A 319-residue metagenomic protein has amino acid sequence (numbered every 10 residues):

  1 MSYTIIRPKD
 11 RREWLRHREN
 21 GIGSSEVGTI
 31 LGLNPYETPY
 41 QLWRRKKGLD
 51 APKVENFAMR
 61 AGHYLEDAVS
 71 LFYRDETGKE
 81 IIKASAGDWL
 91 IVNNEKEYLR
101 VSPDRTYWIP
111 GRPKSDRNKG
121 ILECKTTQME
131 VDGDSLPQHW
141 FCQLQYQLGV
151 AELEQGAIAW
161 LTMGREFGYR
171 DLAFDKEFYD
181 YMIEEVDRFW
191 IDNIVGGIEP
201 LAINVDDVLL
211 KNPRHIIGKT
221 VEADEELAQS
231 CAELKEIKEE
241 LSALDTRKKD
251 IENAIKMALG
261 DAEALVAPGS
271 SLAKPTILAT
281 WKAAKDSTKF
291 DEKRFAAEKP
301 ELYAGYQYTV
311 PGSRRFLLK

Functional and structural regions predicted by a protein language model:
M1-I121: Metal-dependent nuclease catalytic cores that hydrolyze phosphodiester bonds in DNA/RNA, characterized by
M59-R60, D75-P103, Y107-I194: Nucleic-acid nuclease catalytic cores
A61-V69, F178, A243, R247: Short amphipathic alpha-helical segments
L71, Q145, K235: Short alpha-helical basic/polar micro-motif
E95-E97, S242-K319: Extended, charge-rich alpha-helical segments
Q138, A173-S242, A297, L318-K319: Short, charged, low-complexity amphipathic alpha-helix
